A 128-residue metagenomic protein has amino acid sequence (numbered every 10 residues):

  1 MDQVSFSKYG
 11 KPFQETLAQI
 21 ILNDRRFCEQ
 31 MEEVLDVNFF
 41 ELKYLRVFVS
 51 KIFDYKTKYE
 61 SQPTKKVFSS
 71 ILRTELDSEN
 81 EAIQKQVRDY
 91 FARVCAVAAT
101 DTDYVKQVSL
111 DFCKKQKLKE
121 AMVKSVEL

Functional and structural regions predicted by a protein language model:
M1-F112: Noncatalytic partner-interaction/assembly domains of nucleic-acid and motor enzyme complexes, especially the accessory
D36-V37, S125-E127: Conserved short loop/turn motifs at secondary-structure junctions
K43, I52, Q116-V126: A short N-terminal interaction module
